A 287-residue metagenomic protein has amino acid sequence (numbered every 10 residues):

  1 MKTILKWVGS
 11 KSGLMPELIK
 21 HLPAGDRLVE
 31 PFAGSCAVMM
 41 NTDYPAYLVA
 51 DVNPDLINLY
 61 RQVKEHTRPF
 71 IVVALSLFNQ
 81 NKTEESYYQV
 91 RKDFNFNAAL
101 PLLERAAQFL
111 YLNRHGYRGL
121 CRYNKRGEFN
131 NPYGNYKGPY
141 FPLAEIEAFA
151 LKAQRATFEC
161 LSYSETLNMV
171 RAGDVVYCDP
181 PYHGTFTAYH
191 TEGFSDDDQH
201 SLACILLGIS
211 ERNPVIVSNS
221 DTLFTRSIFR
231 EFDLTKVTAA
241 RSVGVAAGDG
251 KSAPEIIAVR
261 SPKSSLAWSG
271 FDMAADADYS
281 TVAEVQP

Functional and structural regions predicted by a protein language model:
M1-L14, H21-A24, H66-Y177, P181-Y189 (+1 more regions): SAM-dependent nucleic-acid methyltransferase catalytic core
S10, H21-N79: Conserved S-adenosyl-L-methionine
P31-F32, A50, E159-L161, C178-P180 (+1 more regions): Short His-Asn-centered micro-motif
F32-A37, E145, N219-L223, P262: Short, polar loop motifs at secondary-structure junctions
A33, P54, E165, Y182 (+1 more regions): Short, glycine/acidic-enriched loop or turn micro-motifs at the edges of active sites
V38-Y44, N168-R171, F224-E231: Short loop/helix-cap segments at secondary-structure boundaries that form the rim of catalytic
D196-P287: Long, positively charged, glycine-interspersed low-complexity recognition regions
